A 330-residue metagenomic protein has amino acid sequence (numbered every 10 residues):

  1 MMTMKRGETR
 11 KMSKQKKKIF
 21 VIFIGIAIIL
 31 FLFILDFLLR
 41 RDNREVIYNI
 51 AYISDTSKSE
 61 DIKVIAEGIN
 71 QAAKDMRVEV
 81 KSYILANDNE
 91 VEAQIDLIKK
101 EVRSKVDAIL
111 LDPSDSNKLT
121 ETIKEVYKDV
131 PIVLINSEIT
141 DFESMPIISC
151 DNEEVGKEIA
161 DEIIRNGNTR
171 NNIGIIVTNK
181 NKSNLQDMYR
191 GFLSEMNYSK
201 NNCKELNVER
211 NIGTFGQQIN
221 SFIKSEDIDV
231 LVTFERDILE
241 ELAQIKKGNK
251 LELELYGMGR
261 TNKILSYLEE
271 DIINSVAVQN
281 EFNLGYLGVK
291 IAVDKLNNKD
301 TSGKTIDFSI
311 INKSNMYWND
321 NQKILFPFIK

Functional and structural regions predicted by a protein language model:
K18, N283, L287-K330: Hinge/cleft segment of the Venus flytrap/periplasmic-binding protein
F20-D36: Hydrophobic membrane-insertion alpha-helices, especially the h-region of bacterial N-terminal signal peptides
D36-I65, S82, M145-P146, N172-N181: Short beta-strand segments enriched in small/hydrophobic residues
A51, S104-P113, P131-I135, I173-V177 (+3 more regions): Periplasmic-binding protein-like
K81-R103, K204-S225, L239-E241: Structural motif
S116-E154, T261-E270: Flexible loop/hinge segments that line or gate small-molecule binding clefts
V133, R236-D237, K247-S275, N312-M316: Venus flytrap/periplasmic-binding-protein-like
I147-N172, N262-I264, Q279-N297: Hydrophobic alpha-helical segments within soluble ligand-binding/sensing domains
